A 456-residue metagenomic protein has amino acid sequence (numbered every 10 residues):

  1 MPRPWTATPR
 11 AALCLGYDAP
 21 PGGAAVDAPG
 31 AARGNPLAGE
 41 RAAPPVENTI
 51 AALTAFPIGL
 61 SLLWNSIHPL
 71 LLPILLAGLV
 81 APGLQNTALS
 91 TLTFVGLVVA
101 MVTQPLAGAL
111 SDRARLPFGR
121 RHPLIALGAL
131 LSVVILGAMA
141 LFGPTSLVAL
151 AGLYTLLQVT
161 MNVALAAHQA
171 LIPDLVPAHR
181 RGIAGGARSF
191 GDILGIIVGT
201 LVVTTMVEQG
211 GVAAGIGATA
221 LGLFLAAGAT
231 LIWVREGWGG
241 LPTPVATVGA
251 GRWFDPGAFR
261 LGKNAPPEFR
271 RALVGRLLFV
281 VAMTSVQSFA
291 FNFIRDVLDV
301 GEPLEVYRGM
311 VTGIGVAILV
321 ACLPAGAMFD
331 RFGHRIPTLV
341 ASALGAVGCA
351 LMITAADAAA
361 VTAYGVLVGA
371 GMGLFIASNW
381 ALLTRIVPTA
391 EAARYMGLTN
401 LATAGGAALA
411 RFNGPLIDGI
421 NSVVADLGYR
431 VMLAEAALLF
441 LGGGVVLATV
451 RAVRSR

Functional and structural regions predicted by a protein language model:
A28-E47, G237-V274: Juxtamembrane intracellular "pre-TM" segments in multi-pass secondary transporters
G34-L97, R270-G275, F279-D299: Helix-loop boundary and gating motifs at the non-cytosolic
A100, G182-T204, N400-R411: Glycine-rich segments within core transmembrane alpha-helices of 12-TM secondary carriers
T103-F118, A321-H334: Helix-to-loop junctions at the C-terminal end of transmembrane segments in multipass secondary transporters
R120-H122, T205-L221, I417-L439: A membrane-interface helix-boundary motif in multi-pass transporters
R121-G137, I336-L351: Structural signature of the two symmetry-related core transmembrane helices
A140, L225-R235, A434-R456: Multi-pass alpha-helical transporter architecture, strongest for 12-TM Major Facilitator/SLC carriers used
A392-N421: A late C-terminal transmembrane helix in Major Facilitator Superfamily
